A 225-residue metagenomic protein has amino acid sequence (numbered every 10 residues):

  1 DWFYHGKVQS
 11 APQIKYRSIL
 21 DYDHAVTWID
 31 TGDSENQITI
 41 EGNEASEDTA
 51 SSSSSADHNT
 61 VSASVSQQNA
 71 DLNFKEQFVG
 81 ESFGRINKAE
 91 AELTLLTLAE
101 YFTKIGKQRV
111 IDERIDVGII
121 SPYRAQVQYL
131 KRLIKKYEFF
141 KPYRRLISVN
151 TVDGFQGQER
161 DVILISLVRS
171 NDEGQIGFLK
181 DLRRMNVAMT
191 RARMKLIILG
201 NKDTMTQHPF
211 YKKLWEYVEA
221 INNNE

Functional and structural regions predicted by a protein language model:
D1-E100, Q158-E159, A192, I197-E225: Helicase-core coupling region on the C-terminal RecA-like lobe
R17-L20, R109-I111, G154-Q156, G177: Replace "in large, NTP-powered and nucleic-acid-processing enzymes" with "in large, NTP-powered factors and other
D30, S121-Y123, T151-D153, S166-L167 (+1 more regions): Active-site proximal loops enriched in glycine and acidic residues that flank catalytic Cys/His/Asp and coordinate
E35-Q37, A125-L130, Q156-Q158, N171-E173 (+1 more regions): Flexible loop/turn segments at secondary-structure boundaries
Y101-S148: Conserved helicase motor "Helicase C" RecA-like lobe of SF1/SF2 P-loop NTPases
L133-K136, K141-Y143, R169-D181, F210-A220: Conserved C-terminal motor-coupling region of P-loop helicases
N150, Q158-S170, V187, K195-I198: A short beta-strand element within the Helicase C-terminal
F178-M194: Conserved SF2 helicase motif VI
